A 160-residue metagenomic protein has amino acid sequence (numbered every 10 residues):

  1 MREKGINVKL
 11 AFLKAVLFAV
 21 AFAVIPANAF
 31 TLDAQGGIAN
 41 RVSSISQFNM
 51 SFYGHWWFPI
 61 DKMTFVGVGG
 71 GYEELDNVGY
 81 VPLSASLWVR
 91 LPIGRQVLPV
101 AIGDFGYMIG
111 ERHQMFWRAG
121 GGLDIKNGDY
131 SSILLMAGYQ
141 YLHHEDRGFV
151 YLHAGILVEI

Functional and structural regions predicted by a protein language model:
M1-T31: Cleavable N-terminal export/targeting peptides
A27-E74, H153-E159: Short glycine/proline- and aromatic-enriched beta-strand/turn motifs that initiate or cap beta-hairpins
D33, I102, M136: Conserved beta-strand segments that form the floor/walls of ligand-binding pockets within enzyme and binding domains
A39-N40, Y72-E73, G106-M108, Q140-H143: Extracellular loop and loop/strand-boundary signature of outer-membrane beta-barrel proteins
S44-S46, V78, E111-Q114, E145-R147: Short, solvent-exposed loop/turn segments at secondary-structure boundaries
N49-S51, Y80-S84, F149-H153: Short hydrophobic/aromatic beta-strand or adjacent loop that forms the aromatic wall/cage of a ligand/substrate-binding
Y53-I133: Gram-negative (and chloroplast) outer-membrane scaffold detector with strong preference for beta-barrel transmembrane
V97-L98, A119-I160: Predominantly the C-terminal beta-signal and adjacent terminal strand-loop region of outer-membrane beta-barrel
